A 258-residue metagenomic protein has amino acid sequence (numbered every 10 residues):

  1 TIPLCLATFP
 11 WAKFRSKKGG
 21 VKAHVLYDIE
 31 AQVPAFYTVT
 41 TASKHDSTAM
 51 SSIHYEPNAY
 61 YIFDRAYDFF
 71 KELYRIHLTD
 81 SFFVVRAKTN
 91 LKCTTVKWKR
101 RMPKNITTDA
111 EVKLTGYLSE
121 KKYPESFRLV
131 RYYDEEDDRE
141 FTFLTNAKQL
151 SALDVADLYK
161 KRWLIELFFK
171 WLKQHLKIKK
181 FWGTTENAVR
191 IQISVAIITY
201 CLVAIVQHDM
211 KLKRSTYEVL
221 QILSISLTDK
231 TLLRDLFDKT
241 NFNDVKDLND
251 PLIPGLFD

Functional and structural regions predicted by a protein language model:
T1-L6, P10-D258: Single, function-defining residue in the core of a domain
